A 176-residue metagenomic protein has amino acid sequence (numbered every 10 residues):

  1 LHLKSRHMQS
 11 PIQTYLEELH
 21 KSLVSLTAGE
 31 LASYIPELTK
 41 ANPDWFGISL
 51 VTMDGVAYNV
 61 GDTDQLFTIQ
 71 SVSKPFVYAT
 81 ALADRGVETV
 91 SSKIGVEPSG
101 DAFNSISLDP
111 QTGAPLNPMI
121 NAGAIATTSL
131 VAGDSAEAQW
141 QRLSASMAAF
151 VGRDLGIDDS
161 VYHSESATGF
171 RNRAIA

Functional and structural regions predicted by a protein language model:
L1-H7: Short, Lys/Arg-enriched N-terminal segments with co-localized hydrophobic residues within the first ~10-30 amino acids
M8-K21, L26-A28, A83, V87 (+1 more regions): Active-site-adjacent helix/loop patches that line small-molecule binding or acyl-intermediate pockets
V24-V60: A short, well-structured edge-of-sheet supersecondary motif
L31-Y34, N42, T63, V90 (+1 more regions): Glycine-rich, flexible loop/turn motifs
N42-P43, Q65-I69, P115-M119: Secondary-structure capping and boundary motifs in well-ordered enzyme cores
D54-G55, T68-V90: Active-site SXXK
V56-D64, N104-Q111: Glycine/charged-rich beta-loop-alpha catalytic/anionic-binding loops adjacent to active sites
